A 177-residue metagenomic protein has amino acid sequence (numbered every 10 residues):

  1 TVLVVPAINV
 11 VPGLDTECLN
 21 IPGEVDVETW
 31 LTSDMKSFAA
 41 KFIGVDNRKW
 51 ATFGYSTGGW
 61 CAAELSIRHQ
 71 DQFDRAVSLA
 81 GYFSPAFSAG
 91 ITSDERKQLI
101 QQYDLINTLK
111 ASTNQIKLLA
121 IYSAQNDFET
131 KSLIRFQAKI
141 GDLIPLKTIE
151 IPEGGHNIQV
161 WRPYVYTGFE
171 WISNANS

Functional and structural regions predicted by a protein language model:
T1-S177: Non-catalytic cap/lid and distal C-terminal segments of serine-dependent acyl enzymes
